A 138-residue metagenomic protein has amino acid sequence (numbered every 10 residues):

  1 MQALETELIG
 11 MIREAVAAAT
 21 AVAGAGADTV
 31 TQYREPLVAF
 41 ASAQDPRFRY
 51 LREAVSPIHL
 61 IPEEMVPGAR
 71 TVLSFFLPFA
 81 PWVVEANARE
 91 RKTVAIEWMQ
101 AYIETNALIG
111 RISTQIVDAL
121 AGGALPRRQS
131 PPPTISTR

Functional and structural regions predicted by a protein language model:
M1-A101: Non-catalytic, usually N-terminal nucleic-acid engagement modules in DNA/RNA processing proteins
V94-R138: Catalytic cores of enzyme domains
